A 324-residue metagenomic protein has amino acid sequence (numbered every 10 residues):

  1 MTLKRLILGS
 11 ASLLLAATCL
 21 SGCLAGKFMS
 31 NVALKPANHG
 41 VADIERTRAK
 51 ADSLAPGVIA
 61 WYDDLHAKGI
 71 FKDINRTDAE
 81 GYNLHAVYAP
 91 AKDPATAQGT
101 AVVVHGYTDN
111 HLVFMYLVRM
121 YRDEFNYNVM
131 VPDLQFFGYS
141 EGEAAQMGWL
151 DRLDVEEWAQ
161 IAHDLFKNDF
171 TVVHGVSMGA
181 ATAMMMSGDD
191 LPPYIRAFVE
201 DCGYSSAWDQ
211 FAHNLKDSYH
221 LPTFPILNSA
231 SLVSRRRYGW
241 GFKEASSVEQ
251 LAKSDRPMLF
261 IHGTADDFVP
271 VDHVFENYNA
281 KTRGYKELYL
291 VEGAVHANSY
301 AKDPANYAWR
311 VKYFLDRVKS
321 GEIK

Functional and structural regions predicted by a protein language model:
M1-D64: N-terminal targeting or regulatory segments adjacent to alpha/beta-hydrolase or S9 domains
L54-D93: N-terminal cap/lid segment of alpha/beta-hydrolase-fold proteins
Y107-Y121: The serine-hydrolase catalytic nucleophile loop
L117, S247, R256, P270-N279: Short alpha-helix in the alpha/beta-hydrolase fold that links the catalytic acid
V118-E141: Conserved alpha/beta-hydrolase
A145-F166: Alpha/beta-hydrolase active-site loop
M185-W240: Hydrolase active-site cap/lid region
K253-D255, F260-H262, D266: Short beta-strand/loop motif that positions the catalytic acidic residue of the alpha/beta-hydrolase fold
